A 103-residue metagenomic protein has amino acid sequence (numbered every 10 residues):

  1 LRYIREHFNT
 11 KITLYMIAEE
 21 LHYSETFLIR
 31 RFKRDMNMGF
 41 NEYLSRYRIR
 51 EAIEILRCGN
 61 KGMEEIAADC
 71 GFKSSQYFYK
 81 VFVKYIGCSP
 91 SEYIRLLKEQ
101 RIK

Functional and structural regions predicted by a protein language model:
L1-T10, E54-R57: Short, amphipathic alpha-helix enriched in basic
Y3, K11-Y47, K61, A67-E92: Basic/polar phosphate-binding segments, predominantly the helix-turn-helix DNA-binding elements of transcriptional
R46-E51, L96: Alpha-helical structural segments
L56, E92-R95: Short, charge- and proline-biased low-complexity linear segments that act as flexible interaction/docking motifs
R95-K103: Generic C-terminal helix-cap and adjacent flexible tail
